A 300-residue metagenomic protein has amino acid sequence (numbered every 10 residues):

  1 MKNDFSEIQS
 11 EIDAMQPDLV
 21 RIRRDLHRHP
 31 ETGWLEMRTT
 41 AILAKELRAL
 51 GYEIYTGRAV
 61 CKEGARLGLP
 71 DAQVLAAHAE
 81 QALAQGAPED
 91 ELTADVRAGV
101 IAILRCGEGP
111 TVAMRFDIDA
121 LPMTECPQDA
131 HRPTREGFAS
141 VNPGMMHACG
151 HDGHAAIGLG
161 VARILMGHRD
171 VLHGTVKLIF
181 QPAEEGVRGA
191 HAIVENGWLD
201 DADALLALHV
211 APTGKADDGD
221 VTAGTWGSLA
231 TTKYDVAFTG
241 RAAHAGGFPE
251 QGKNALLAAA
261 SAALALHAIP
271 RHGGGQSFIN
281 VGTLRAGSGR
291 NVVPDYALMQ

Functional and structural regions predicted by a protein language model:
D4-H147, A156, G160, V171-L172: Acidic/His- and Gly-rich active-site-bordering loop/insert found across diverse amide/peptide-bond hydrolases
G68, V100, L121, R132-M146 (+2 more regions): Histidine/acidic-residue-rich, glycine-tolerant segments that coordinate divalent metal ions
L298-Q300: A glycine- and small/hydrophobic-rich beta-loop-beta segment that serves as a flexible "lid/hinge" or phosphate-binding
